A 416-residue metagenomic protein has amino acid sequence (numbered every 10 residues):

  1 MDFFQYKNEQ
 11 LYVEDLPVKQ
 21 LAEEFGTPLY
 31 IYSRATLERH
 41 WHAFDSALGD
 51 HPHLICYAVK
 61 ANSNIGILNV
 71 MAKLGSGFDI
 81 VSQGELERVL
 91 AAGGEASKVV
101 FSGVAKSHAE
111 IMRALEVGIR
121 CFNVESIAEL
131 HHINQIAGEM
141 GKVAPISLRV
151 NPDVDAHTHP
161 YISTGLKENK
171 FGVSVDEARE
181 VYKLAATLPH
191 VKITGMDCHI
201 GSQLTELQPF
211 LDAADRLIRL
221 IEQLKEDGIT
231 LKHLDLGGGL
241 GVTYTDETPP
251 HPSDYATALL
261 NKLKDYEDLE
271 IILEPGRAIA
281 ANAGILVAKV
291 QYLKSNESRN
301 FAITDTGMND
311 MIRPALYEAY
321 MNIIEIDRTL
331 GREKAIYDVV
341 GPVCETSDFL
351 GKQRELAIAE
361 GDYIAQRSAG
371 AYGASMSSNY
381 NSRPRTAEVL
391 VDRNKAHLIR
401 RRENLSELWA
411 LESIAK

Functional and structural regions predicted by a protein language model:
M1-A144, K183, T187-K192, R219 (+2 more regions): A charged N-terminal "starter" segment
P17, S33-T36, H40, S63-I67 (+18 more regions): General structural feature for long, well-ordered alpha-helical segments within catalytic domains of soluble enzymes
L37, K60, S82, A114 (+7 more regions): Conserved, mostly hydrophobic/aromatic
A61-S63, G84-E85, A105-K106, S126-A128 (+5 more regions): Active-site-proximal loop/turn and secondary-structure-junction residues that shape catalytic pockets, frequently
L68, A91, I111-E116, I133-I136 (+6 more regions): Short acidic, glycine/serine/threonine-rich loops at helix termini
F78-D79, V99, F122, M196 (+3 more regions): Hydrophobic residues within beta-strands of alpha/beta enzymes
P152-Y292, L350, E355, N381-R383 (+1 more regions): Active-site loop/helix belt of alpha/beta enzymes
A258-L260, L269-K416: Charged (often Lys/Glu-rich) extended helix/loop segments that serve as interaction or gating elements
